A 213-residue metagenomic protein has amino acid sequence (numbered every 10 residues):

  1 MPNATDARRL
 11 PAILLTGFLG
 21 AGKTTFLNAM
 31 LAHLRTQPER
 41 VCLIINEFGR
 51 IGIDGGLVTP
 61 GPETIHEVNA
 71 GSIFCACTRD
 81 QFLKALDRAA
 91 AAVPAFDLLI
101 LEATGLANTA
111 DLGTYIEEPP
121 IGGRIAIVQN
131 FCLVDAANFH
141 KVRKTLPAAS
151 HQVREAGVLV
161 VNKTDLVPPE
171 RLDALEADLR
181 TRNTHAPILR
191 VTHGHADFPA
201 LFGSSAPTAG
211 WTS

Functional and structural regions predicted by a protein language model:
P2-A4, H151, T164-S213: C-terminal accessory "lid"/substrate-recognition subdomains
P2-T16, A21-V142: Nucleotide-state-sensitive switch-loop elements of NTP-binding domains
T24, A91-P94, E117-I121, V158 (+2 more regions): Non-catalytic alpha-helical coupling and interface elements of nucleotide-dependent molecular machines and regulators
C42, L98-I100, I125-V134, V153-T164 (+1 more regions): Conserved beta-strand/loop subsegment of P-loop NTPase cores
P60, Y115, A148, L175-E176: Residues in and immediately flanking transmembrane alpha helices
D111, K144-P147, E170-A174: Generic recognition of short, well-ordered alpha-helical segments
H140-E155, L159: Flexible active-site lid/hinge loop adjacent to a nucleotide/diphosphate and Mg2+-phosphate binding pocket
